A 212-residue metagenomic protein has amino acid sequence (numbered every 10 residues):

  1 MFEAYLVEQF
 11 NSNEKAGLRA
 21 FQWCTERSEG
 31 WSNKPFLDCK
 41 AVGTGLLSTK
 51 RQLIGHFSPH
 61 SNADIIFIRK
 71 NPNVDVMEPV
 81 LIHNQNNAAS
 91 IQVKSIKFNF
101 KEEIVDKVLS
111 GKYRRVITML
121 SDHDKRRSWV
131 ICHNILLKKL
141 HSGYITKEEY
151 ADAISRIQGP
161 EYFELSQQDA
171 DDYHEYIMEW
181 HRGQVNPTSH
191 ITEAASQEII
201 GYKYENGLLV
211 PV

Functional and structural regions predicted by a protein language model:
M1-V108: Catalytic centers of nucleases
F57-H60, H83-L165: Catalytic cores of nucleic-acid endonucleases
I145-V212: Non-catalytic C-terminal interaction segments of nucleic acid-processing enzymes
